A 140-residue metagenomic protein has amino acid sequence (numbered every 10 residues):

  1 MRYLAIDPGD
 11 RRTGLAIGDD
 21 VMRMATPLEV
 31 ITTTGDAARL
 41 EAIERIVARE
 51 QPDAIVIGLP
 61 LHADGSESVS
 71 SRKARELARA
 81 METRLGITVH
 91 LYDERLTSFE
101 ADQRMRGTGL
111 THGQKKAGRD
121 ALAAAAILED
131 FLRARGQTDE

Functional and structural regions predicted by a protein language model:
M1-Y3, D10-E140: Phosphate- and other anionic-substrate recognition elements at nucleic-acid/protein interfaces
